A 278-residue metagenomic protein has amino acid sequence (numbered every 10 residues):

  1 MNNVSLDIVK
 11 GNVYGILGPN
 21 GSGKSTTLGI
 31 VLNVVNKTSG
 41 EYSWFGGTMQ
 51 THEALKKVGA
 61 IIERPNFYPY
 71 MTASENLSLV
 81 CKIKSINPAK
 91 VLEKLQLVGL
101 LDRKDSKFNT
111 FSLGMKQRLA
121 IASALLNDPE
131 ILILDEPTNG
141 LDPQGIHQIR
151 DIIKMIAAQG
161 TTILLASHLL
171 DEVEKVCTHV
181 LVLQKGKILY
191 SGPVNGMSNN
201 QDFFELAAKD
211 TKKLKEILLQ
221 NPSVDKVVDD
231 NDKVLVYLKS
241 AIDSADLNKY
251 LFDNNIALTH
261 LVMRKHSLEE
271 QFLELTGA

Functional and structural regions predicted by a protein language model:
M1-L165, L170-Q184, Y190: ABC transporter nucleotide-binding domains
T48-M49, S85, K209, A241 (+1 more regions): Short, surface-exposed acidic/glycine-rich loop or hinge patches that mediate macromolecular interfaces
Q50, N87, E172, K213-L214 (+2 more regions): Short phosphate-engaging motifs
K94, F108, N231-D232, R264: Residue-level "edge-of-site" marker
R150-L238: ABC transporter nucleotide-binding domain
K239-A278: C-terminal coupling/interaction segments
